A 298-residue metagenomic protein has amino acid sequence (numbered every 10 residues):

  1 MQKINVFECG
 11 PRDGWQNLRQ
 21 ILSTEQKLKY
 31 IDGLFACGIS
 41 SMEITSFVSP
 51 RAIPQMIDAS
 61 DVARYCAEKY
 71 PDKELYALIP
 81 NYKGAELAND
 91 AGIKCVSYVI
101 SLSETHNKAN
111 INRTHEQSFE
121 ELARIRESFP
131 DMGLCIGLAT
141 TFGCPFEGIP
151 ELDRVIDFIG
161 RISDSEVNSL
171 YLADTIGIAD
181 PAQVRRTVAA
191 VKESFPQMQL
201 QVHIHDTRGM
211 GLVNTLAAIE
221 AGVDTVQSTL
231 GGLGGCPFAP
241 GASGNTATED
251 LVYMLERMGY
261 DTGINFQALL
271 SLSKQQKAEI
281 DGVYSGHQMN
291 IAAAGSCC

Functional and structural regions predicted by a protein language model:
M1-C298: Catalytic cores and adjacent flexible loops of soluble metabolic enzymes that perform enolate/carbanion chemistry on
